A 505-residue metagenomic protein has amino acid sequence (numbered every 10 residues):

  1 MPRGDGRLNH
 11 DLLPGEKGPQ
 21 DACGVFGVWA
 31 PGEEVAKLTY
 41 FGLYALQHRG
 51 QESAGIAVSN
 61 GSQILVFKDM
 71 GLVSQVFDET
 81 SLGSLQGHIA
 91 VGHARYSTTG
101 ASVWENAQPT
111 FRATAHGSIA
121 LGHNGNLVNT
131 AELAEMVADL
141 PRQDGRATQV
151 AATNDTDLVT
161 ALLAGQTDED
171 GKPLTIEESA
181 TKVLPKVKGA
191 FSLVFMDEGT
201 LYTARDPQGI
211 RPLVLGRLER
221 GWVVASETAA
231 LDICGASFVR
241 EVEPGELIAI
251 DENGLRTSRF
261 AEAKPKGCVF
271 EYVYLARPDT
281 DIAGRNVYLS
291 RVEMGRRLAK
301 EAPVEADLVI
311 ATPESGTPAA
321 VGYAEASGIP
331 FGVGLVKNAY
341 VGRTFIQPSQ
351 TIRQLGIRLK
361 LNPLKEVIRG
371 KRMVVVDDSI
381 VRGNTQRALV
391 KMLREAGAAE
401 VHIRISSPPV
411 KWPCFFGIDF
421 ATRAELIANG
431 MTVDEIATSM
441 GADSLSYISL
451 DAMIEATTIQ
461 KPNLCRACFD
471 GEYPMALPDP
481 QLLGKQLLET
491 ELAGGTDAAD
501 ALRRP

Functional and structural regions predicted by a protein language model:
P2-P244, A249-A306, T312, E400: Conserved short alpha-helical segments that host acidic/polar catalytic motifs at enzyme active sites
V35, T98-T99, N129, Y202 (+8 more regions): Flexible loop/turn segments at secondary-structure boundaries
Q143-D144, E169, P303-D307, E325-G332 (+2 more regions): Secondary-structure transition/capping motifs at alpha-helix termini and the adjoining loop/turn into the next element
A152-T153, D157-L162, F331-G342, A437-T457: A conserved beta-strand->alpha-helix junction
K182, A230, S237-F238, G245-E246 (+5 more regions): Phosphate/diphosphate-binding loops
L184, G199-T200, G235-E241, K391-P505: PRPP-dependent phosphoribosyltransferase catalytic core
F195, R205, S226, E252 (+10 more regions): Active-site proximal loops enriched in glycine and acidic residues that flank catalytic Cys/His/Asp and coordinate
G328-M373, N384, K411-A421: Short, glycine/charge-rich flexible loops or terminal/linker lids adjacent to PRPP-binding catalytic cores
